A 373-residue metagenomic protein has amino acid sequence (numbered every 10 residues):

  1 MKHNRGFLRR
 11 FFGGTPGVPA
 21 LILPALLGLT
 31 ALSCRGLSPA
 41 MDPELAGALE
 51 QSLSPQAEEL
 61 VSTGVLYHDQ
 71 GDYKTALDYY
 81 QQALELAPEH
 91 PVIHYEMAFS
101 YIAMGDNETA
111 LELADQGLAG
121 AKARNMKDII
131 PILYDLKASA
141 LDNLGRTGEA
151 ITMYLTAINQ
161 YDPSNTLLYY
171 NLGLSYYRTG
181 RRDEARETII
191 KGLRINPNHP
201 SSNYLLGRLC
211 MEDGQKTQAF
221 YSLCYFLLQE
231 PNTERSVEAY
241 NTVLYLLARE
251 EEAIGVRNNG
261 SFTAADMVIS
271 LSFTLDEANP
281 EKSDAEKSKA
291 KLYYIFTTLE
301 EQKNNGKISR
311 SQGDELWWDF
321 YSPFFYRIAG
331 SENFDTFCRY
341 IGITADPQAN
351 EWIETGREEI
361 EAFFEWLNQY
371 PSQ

Functional and structural regions predicted by a protein language model:
E50-L86, S139-N143: Alpha-helical segment of the N-proximal tetratricopeptide repeat
S62, E96-F99, I129-L136, N171 (+2 more regions): Canonical tetratricopeptide repeat
I93, L133, L168, S202 (+1 more regions): TPR alpha-solenoid repeat register
P200-Q373: Eukaryotic alpha-helical solenoid repeat scaffolds
